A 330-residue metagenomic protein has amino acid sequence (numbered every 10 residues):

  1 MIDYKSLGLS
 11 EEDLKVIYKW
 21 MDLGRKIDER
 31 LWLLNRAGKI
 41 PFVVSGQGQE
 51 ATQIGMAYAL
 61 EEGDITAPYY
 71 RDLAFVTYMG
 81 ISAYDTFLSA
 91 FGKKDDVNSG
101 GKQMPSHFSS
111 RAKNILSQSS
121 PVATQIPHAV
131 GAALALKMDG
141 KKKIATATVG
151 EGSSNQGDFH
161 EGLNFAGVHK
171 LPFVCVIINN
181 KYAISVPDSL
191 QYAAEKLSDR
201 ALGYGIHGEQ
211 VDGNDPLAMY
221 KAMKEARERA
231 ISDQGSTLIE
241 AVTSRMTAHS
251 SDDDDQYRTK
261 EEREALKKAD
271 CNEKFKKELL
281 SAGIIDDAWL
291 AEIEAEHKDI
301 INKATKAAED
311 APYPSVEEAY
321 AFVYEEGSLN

Functional and structural regions predicted by a protein language model:
M1, P105-H107, I206, Q210 (+1 more regions): Generic preference for hydrophobic/aromatic residues in regular secondary structure cores
M1-T52, A59-L60, M246-T247, S251-Q256 (+1 more regions): Conserved acidic/glycine
Y4, R25, D95-K102, I239 (+2 more regions): N-proximal short alpha-helices
K26-E29, L33-H169, P187-A193, S198 (+1 more regions): Cofactor-binding active-site loop characterized by glycine-rich and histidine/acidic residues
Y70, A241-T243, V323: A general secondary-structure junction signal
N114-D310: Glycine-rich ThDP/TPP pyrophosphate-binding loop and its adjacent helix/strand module within ThDP-dependent enzymes
